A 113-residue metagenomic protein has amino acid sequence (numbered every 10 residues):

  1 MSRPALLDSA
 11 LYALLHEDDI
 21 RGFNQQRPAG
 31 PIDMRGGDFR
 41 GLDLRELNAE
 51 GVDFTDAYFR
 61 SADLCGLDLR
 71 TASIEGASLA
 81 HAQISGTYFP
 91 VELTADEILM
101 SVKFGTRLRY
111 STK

Functional and structural regions predicted by a protein language model:
M1-A5: Terminal non-domain segments
L7-A13, D19-K113: Tandem repeat scaffolds
